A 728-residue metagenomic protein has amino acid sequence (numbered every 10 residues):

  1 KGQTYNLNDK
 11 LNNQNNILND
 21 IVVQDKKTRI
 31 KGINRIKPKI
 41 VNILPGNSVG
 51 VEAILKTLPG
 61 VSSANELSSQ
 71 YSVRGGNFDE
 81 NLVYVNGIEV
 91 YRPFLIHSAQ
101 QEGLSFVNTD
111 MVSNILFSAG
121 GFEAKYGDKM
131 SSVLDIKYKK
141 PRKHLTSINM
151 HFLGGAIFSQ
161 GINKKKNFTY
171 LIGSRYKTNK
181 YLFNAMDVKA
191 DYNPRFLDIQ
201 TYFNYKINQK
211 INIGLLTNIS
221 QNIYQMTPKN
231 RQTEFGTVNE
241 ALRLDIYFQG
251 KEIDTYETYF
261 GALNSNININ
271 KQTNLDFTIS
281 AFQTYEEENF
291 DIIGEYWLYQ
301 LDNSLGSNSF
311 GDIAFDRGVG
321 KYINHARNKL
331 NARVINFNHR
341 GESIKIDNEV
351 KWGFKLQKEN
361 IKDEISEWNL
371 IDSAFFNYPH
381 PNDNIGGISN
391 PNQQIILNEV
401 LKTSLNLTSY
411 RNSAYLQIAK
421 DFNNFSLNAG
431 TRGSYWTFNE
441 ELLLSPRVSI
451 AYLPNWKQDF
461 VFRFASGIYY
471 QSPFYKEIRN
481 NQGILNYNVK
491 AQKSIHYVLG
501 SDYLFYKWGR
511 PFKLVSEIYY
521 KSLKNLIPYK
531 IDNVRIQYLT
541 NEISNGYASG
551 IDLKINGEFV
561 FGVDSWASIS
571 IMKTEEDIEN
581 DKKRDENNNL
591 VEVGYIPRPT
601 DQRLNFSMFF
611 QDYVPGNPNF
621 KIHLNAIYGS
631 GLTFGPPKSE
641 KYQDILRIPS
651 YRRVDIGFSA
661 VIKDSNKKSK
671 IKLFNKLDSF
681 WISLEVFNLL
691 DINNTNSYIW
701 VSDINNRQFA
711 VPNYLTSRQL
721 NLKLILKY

Functional and structural regions predicted by a protein language model:
G2-S48, E52-A53, F78-E80, N86 (+1 more regions): Short, acidic, small-residue-rich periplasmic hinge/interaction motif at the N-terminus of Gram-negative outer-membrane
D9, S105-L145: A beta-strand signature from Gram-negative outer-membrane beta-barrel systems, especially the internal plug domain
I40-I43, E89-F117: Short acidic/polar hinge/loop motifs at secondary-structure boundaries that mediate gating or recognition
E52-R92: Extracytoplasmic beta-strand/coil segments of soluble accessory domains associated with Gram-negative outer-membrane
S147, L153-Y176, K189-P228, E252-F277 (+3 more regions): Transmembrane beta-barrel wall of Gram-negative outer-membrane proteins
D276-S280, A491-E558, I682-F687: Membrane-embedded beta-barrel scaffold of Gram-negative outer-membrane proteins
D421-S426, Y520-S522, N541-P636, I725-K727: Gram-negative outer-membrane beta-barrel transporters
S565, I627-P637, A660-Y728: C-terminal beta-signal and adjacent terminal beta-strands/loops of Gram-negative outer-membrane beta-barrel proteins
